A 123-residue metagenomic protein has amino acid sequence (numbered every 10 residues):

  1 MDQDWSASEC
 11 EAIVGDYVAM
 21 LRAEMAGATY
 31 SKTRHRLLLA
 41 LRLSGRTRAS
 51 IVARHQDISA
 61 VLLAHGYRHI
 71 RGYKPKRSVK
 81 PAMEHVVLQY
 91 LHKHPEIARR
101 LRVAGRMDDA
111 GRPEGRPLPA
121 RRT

Functional and structural regions predicted by a protein language model:
M1-T123: Intrinsically disordered, charged low-complexity linkers and terminal tails that flank or connect structured domains
